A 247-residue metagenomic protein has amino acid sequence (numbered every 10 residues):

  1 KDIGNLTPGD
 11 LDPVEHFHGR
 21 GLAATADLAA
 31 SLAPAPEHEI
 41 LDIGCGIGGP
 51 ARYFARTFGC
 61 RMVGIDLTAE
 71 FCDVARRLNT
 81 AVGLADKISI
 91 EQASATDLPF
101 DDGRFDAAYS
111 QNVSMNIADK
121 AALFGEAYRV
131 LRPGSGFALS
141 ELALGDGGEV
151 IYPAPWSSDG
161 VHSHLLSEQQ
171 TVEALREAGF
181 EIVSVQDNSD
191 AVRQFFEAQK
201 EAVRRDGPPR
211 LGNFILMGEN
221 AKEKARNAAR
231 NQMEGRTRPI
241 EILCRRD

Functional and structural regions predicted by a protein language model:
G4, H18-P36: Conserved alpha-helix/loop element of class I SAM-dependent methyltransferases that forms part of the SAM/SAH-binding
E39-D97: Class I SAM-dependent methyltransferase SAM/SAH-binding core
T96-A107: A short acidic, Gly/Pro-enriched loop at the edge of an enzyme's catalytic core that lines a small-molecule cofactor
A107-D119: A short SAM/SAH-binding and catalytic strip from SAM-dependent methyltransferases
A121-G136: A short glycine-rich, Lys/Arg-flanked "PGG" loop and its adjoining helix->strand segment in the class I
L142-H162: Short, glycine-/aromatic-enriched active-site segment of Class I SAM-dependent methyltransferases
H164-G179: Short alpha-helix
S184-D247: Conserved Class I S-adenosyl-L-methionine
